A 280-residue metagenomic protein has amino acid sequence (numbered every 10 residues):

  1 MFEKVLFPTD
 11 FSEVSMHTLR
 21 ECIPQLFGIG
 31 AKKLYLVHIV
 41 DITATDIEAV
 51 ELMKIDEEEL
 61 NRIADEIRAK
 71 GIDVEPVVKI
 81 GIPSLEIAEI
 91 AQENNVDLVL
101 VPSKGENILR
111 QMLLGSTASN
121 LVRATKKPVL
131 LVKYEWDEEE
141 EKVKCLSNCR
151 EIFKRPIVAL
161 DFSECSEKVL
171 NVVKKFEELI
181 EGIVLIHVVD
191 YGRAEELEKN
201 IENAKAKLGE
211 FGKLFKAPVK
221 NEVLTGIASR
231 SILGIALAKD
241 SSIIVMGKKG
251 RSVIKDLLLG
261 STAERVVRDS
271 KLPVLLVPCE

Functional and structural regions predicted by a protein language model:
M1-H17, N120-N171, R268-E280: Intrinsically disordered or low-complexity boundary/linker segments at protein termini and domain junctions
K4, K32-K33, D73, K154-R155 (+1 more regions): Residues at the starts of beta-strands that form the adenosine-phosphate
L19, I23-F27, A88, L170 (+2 more regions): A structural alpha-helix within SAM-dependent methyltransferase catalytic domains
P24, A31-D65, C145-L146, V184-K207: Acidic, proline/glycine-rich short linear motifs
Q25-G30, N148-E151, K175-E181, R268: Short, conserved loop/helix-junction motifs that constitute active-site signature segments in enzyme catalytic cores
Y35-V37, E75-K79, L130, V184-I186 (+2 more regions): General small-molecule cofactor/ligand-binding pocket signal
R68-V99, K213-M246, G250-V253, E280: Structural beta-alpha unit
I90-E141, L237-E280: Gly/Ser-rich helix-loop-strand patches that form or flank binding pockets for ribonucleotide-derived cofactors
